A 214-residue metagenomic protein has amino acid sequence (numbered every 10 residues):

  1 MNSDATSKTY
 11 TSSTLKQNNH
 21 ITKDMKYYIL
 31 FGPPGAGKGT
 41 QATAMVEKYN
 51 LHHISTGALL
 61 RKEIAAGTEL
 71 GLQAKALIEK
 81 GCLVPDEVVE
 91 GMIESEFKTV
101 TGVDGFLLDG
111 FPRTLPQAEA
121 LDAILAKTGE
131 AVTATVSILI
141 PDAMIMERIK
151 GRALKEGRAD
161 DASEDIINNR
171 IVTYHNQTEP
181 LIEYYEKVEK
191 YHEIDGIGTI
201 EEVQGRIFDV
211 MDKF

Functional and structural regions predicted by a protein language model:
M1-F214: Glycine-rich phosphate-binding loop of ATP-dependent small-molecule kinases
